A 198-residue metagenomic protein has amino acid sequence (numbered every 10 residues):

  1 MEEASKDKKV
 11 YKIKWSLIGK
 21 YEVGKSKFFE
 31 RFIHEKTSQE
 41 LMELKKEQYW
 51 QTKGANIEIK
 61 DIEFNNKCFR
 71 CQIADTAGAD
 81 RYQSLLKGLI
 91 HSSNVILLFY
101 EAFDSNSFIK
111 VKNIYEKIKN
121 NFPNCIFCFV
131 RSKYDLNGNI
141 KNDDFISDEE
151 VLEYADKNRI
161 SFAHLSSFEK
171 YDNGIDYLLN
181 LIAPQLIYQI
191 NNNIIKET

Functional and structural regions predicted by a protein language model:
M1-I195: TRAFAC-class small GTPase G-domain
